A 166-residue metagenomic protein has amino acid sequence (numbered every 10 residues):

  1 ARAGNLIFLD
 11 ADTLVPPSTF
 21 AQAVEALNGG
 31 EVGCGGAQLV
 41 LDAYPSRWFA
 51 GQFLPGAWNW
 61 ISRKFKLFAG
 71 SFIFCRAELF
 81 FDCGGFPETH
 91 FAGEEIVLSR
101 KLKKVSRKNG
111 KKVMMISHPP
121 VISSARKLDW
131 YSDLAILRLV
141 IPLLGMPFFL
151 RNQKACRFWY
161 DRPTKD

Functional and structural regions predicted by a protein language model:
R2-A3, A69-C83: Conserved nucleotide-sugar donor-binding and metal-coordinating catalytic region shared by glycosyltransferases
A3, G30-V32, K111: Short, high-confidence coil segments that cap the C-terminus of an alpha-helix and link into the following beta-strand
L6: Short aromatic/hydrophobic "clamp" motif used to bind/position activated sugar donors
D10-L14: The conserved acidic donor/metal-binding loop of glycosyltransferases
P17-S46: Conserved donor NDP-sugar-binding/catalytic core segment of glycosyltransferases
L39-S46, G56-C75: A recurrent flexible, glycine/aromatic-enriched loop bordering the glycosyltransferase active site that acts as
L79-C83, T89-G110: A short, conserved alpha-helix in the catalytic core of glycosyltransferases
K103-D166: Hydrophobic helical membrane-anchoring modules
